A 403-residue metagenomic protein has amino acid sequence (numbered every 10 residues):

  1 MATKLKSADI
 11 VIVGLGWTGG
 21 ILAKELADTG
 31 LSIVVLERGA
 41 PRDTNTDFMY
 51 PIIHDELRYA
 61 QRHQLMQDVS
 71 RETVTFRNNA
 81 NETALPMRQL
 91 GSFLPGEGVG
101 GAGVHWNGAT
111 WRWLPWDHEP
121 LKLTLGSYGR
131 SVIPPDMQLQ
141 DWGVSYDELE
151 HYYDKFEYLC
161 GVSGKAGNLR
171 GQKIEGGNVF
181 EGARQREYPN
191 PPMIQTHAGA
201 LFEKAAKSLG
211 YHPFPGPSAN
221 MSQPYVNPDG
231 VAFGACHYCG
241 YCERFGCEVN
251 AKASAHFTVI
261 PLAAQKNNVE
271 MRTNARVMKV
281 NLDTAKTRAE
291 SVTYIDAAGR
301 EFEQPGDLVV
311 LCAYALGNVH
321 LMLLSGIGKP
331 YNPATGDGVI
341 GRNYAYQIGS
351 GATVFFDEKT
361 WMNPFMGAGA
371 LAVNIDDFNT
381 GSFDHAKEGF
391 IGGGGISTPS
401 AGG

Functional and structural regions predicted by a protein language model:
M1-I10, D28-T29, F48, L57-Y59: Extreme N-terminal leader/targeting segments of oxidoreductases
T3-T18, V34: Beta1/beta-strand and adjacent pyrophosphate-binding region of the FAD-binding site in flavoprotein oxidoreductases
I12, G16-W17, M193, H197 (+1 more regions): Residue-level detector of alpha-helix initiation sites
E25-D28, S32, G39-E56, K266 (+3 more regions): Glycine-rich loop(s) and the adjacent beta-strand/alpha-helix scaffold that form part
A40-L65, G96-G108: Conserved N-terminal glycine-rich FAD pyrophosphate-binding loop of Rossmann-like flavoproteins
T44-F48, N107-A109, W116-L121, P224-V226 (+1 more regions): Short, solvent-exposed loop/turn and secondary-structure capping segments
Y59-Q61, Q67-T75, L85-S92, A109 (+2 more regions): Conserved redox-cofactor binding core of oxidoreductases
N78-P95, V99-L121, L125, I133 (+2 more regions): FAD cofactor-binding and catalytic pocket of flavoenzymes
